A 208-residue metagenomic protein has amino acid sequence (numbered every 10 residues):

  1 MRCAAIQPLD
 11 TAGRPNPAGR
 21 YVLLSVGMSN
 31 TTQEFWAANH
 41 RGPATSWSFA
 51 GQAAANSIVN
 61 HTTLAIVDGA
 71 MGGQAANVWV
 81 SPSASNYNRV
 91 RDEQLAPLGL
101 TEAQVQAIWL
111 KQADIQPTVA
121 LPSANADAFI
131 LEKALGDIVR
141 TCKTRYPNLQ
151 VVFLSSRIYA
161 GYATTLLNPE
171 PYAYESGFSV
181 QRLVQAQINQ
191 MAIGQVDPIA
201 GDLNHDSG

Functional and structural regions predicted by a protein language model:
M1-N30: N-terminal module-boundary/linker segments of secreted carbohydrate-active enzymes
G13-R14, G19-L23, V67, V151 (+2 more regions): Metallocofactor- and cofactor-centric catalytic cores in central/energy metabolism, strongly enriched
R20-F129: Conserved SGNH/GDSL esterase-like catalytic core that processes O-acyl groups on lipids and polysaccharides
P82-N86, S123-A134, N168-S179: Alpha-helix N-cap and loop-to-helix initiation/capping positions
L110, F153-L154: Conserved beta-strand positions
L135-R140, Q181: Generic structural signal for well-ordered alpha-helices, preferentially at hydrophobic/aromatic core positions
Y146-Q150: A short helix->loop->beta-strand "cap" motif at the edges of active sites that frequently abuts
I158-G208: Substrate-gating cap/lid alpha-helix
